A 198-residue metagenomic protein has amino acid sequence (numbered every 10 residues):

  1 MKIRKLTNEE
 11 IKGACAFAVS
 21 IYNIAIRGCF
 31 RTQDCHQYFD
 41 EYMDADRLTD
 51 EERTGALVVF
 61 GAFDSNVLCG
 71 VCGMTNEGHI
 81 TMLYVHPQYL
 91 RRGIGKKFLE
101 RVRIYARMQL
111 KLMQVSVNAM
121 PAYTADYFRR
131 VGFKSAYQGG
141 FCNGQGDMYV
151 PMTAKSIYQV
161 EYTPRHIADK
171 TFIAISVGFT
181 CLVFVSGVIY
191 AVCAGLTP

Functional and structural regions predicted by a protein language model:
K2-F17, I26-R27: A short beta-loop-alpha structural element at the N-terminal edge of CoA-dependent acyl/N-acetyltransferase catalytic
Y22-R47: Conserved GNAT-fold acetyl-CoA-binding loop/helix
E41-F60, H79: A short helix-loop-beta-strand connector motif used in the catalytic cores of GNAT acetyltransferases and, in some
A56-G70, T75: Conserved beta-hairpin
A62, Y89, G93-R101: Conserved acetyl-CoA pyrophosphate-binding loop and the N-cap/start of the following alpha-helix in GNAT-like
A106-M120: Conserved GNAT acetyl-CoA-binding A-motif
Q114-N118, R129, K134-M152: Conserved catalytic-core motifs of GNAT/GCN5-like acyltransferases
S186-P198: Juxtamembrane boundary at the C-terminal end of a transmembrane helix
